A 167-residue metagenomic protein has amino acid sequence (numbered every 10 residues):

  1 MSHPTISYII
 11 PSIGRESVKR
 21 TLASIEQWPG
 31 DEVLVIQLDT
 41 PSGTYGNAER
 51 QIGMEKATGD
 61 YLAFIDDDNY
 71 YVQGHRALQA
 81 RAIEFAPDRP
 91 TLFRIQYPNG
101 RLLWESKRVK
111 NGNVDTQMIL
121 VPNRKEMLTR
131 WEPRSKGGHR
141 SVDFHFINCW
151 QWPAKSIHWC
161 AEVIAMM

Functional and structural regions predicted by a protein language model:
I6-R15, W28: A conserved hydrophobic helix/loop-capping motif in glycosyltransferases and polysaccharide synthases
R20-E32: Short, acidic, metal-binding catalytic loop of nucleotide-sugar glycosyltransferases
P41-A57: Glycine-rich, basic loop-to-helix element that forms the pyrophosphate-binding segment of sugar-nucleotide handling
L62: Short aromatic/hydrophobic "clamp" motif used to bind/position activated sugar donors
N69-A82: Acidic donor-binding/catalytic loop of UDP-sugar-dependent glycosyltransferases, especially processive GT2
T91-E105: Short beta-strand-to-loop element that shapes/binds the nucleotide-sugar donor at the catalytic cleft/hinge
G137-F146: Acidic donor-binding loop at a coil-to-helix junction in glycosyltransferase catalytic cores that engages
N148-M166: Catalytic donor-sugar/metal-binding loop of nucleotide-sugar-dependent glycosyltransferases
